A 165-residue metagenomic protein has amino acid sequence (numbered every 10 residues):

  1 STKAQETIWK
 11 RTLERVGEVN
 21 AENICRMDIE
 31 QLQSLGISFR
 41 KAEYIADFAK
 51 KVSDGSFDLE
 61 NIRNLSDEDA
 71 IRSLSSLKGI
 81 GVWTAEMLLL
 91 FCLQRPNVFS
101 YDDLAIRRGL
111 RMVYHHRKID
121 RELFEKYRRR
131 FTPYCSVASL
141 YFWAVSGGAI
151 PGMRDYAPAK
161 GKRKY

Functional and structural regions predicted by a protein language model:
S1-K78, R130: Alpha-helical ds-nucleic-acid-binding substructure associated with the helix-hairpin-helix region of base-excision DNA
E43, V82-Y165: C-terminal accessory module of base-excision DNA glycosylases/AP lyases that mediates lesion recognition and DNA
